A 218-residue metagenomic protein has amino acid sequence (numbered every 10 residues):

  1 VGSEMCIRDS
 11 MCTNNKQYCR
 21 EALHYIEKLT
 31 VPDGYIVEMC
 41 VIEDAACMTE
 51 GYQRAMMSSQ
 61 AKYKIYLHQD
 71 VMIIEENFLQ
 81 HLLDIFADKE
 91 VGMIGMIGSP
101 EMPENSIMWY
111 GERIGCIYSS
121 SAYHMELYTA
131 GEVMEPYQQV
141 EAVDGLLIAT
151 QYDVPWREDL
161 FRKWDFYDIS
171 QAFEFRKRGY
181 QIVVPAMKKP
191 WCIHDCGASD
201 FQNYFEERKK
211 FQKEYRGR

Functional and structural regions predicted by a protein language model:
V1-I7: Short, small-residue-biased leader/transition segments that mark boundaries at the very start of proteins
N15-V31: Short, well-formed alpha-helical segments that are part of the catalytic scaffolds of diverse glycosyltransferases
A45-S59: Glycine-rich, basic loop-to-helix element that forms the pyrophosphate-binding segment of sugar-nucleotide handling
K64: Short aromatic/hydrophobic "clamp" motif used to bind/position activated sugar donors
N77-R113: Conserved donor NDP-sugar-binding/catalytic core segment of glycosyltransferases
E126-T150: A recurrent flexible, glycine/aromatic-enriched loop bordering the glycosyltransferase active site that acts as
E141-P155, F161-K188: A short, conserved alpha-helix in the catalytic core of glycosyltransferases
V183-F211: Active-site donor/metal-binding and catalytic loop motifs of nucleotide-sugar-dependent glycosylation enzymes
